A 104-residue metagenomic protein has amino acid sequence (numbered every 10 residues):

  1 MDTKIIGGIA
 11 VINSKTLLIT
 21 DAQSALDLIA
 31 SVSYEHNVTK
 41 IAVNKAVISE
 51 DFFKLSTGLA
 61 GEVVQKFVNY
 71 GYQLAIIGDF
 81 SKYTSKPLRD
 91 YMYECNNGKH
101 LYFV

Functional and structural regions predicted by a protein language model:
D2-V104: Amphipathic, Lys/Arg-enriched alpha-helical "gate/interface" segment within cytosolic domains that mediates
